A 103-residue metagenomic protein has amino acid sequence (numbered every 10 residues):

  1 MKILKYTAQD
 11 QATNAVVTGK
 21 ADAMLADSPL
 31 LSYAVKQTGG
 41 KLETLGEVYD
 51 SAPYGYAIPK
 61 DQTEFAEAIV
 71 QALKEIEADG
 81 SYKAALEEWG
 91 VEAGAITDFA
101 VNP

Functional and structural regions predicted by a protein language model:
M1-Y6, K41-L42: A local structural motif
I3-K5, L25, A95: A generic structural-conservation signal
T7-D10, L25, P59-E67, I76-G80: Soluble non-cytosolic domains of exported or imported proteins
T7-L25, P29, Q37: Short helices/loops that flank or line small-molecule/ion binding pockets
A12, A72-L73: Generic hydrophobic alpha-helical segments
V16, Y56, I69, D79-Y82: Residue-level signal for nonpolar/aromatic packing positions in well-ordered secondary structure
S28, S32, K36-V70, E92-P103: Periplasmic-binding protein-like
L73-W89: Periplasmic-binding protein-like
